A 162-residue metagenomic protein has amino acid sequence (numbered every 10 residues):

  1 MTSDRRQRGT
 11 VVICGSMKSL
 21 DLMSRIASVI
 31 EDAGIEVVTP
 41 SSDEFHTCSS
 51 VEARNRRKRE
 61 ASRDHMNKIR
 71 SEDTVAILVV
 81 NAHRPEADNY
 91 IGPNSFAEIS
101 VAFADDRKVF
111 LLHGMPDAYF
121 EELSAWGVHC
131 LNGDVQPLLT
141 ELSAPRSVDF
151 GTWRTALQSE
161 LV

Functional and structural regions predicted by a protein language model:
M1-V162: Conserved catalytic or regulatory cores that recognize and/or transform ribose-phosphate-containing ligands
